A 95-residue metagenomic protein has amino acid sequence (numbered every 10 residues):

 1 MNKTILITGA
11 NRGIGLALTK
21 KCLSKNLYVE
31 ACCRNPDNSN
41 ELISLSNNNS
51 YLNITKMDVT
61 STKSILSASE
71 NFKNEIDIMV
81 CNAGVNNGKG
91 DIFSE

Functional and structural regions predicted by a protein language model:
M1-I5: Extreme N-terminal starter segment of soluble prokaryotic enzymes
T8, I76-G84: Rossmann-fold scaffold of SDR-type NAD(P)-dependent oxidoreductases
N11-K21: N-terminal Rossmann NAD(P)H-binding glycine-rich loop of SDR-like oxidoreductase domains
G15, S39, K89-G90: Glycine/Thr-rich phosphate-binding loops of Rossmann-like dinucleotide-binding domains
L23-E41: Conserved glycine-rich Rossmann-like NAD(P)H-binding loop of the short-chain dehydrogenase/reductase
S46-K63: Rossmann-fold cofactor-recognition segment
D58-E75: Conserved Rossmann-fold cofactor-binding substructure of NAD(P)-dependent oxidoreductases
N86-E95: Conserved mid-core segment of classical short-chain dehydrogenase/reductases
